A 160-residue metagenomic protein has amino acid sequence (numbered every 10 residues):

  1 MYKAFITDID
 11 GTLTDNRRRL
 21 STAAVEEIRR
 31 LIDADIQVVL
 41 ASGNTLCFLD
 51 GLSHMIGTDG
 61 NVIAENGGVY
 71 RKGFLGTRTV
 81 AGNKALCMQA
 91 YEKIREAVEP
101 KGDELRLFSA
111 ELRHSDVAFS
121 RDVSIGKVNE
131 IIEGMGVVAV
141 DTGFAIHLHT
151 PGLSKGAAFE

Functional and structural regions predicted by a protein language model:
M1-K3, T58-D59: Short loop/turn microsegments at loop-to-beta-strand junctions
Y2-R18, L40-S42, F159: Asp-based phosphoryl-transfer active-site loop
T14, D50, N129: A short local structural element in Rossmann-fold oxidoreductases
R19-S109: Active-site phosphate-binding/coordination module
R95-E160: Conserved acidic, metal-coordinating active-site core of Asp-based, Mg2+-dependent phosphoryl-transfer enzymes
